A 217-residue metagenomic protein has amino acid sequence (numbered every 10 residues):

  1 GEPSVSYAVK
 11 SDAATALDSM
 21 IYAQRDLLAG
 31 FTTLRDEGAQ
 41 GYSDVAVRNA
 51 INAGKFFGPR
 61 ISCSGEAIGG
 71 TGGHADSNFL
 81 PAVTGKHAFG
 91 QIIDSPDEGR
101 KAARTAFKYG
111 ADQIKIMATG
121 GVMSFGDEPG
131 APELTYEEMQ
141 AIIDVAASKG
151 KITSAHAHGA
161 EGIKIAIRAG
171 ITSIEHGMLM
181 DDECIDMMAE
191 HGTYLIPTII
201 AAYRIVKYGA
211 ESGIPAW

Functional and structural regions predicted by a protein language model:
G1-A50, T71-H74, E137, E161 (+1 more regions): Metal-associated gating/positioning segment near the N- to mid-region
G1-S4, G65-H87, M139-Q140, Y208-G213: N-terminal small/glycine-rich loop or linker at the start of catalytic domains across soluble metabolic enzymes
S4-D18, N78-A102, I152-S154: Active-site mouth loops of central-metabolism enzymes
D18-D44, F57-A67, A111-S124, I152 (+2 more regions): Divalent metal-dependent hydrolysis catalytic cores, especially in the metallo-beta-lactamase
A23, D44, A103, M139-I143 (+1 more regions): Generic structural signal for well-ordered alpha-helices, preferentially at hydrophobic/aromatic core positions
Q40-A82, G90-I93, D97: Mid-domain alpha/beta scaffold segments of enzyme catalytic cores
V45-K55, P96-A111, M180-Y194: Short amphipathic alpha-helices and their capping/turn segments at secondary-structure boundaries
T71, M117-W217: Active-site core of metal-dependent hydrolases
